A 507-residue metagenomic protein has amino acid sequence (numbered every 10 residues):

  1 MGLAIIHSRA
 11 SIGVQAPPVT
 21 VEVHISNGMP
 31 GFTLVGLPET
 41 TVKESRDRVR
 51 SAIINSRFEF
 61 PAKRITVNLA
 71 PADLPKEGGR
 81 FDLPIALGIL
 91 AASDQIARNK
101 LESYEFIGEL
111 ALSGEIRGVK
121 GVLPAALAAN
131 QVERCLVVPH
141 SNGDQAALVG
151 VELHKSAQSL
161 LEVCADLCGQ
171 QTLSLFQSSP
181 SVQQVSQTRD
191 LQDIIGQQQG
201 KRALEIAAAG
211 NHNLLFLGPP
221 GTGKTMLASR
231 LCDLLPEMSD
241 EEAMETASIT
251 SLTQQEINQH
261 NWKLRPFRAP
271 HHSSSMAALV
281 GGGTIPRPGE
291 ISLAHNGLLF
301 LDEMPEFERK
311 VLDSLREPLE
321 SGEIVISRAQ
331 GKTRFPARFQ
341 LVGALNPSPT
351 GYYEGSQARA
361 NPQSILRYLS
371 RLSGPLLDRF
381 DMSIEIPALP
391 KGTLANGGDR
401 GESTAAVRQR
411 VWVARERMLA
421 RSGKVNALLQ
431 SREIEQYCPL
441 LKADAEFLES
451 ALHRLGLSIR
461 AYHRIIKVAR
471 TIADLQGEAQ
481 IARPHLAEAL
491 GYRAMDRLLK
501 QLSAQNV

Functional and structural regions predicted by a protein language model:
M1-L215, P219-M226, W262, S327 (+2 more regions): Peripheral, non-AAA+ core regions of ATP-driven protein-machinery
V35, T41-R46, P61, N68-G78 (+2 more regions): Basic, amphipathic alpha-helical bundle interface domains used for macromolecular binding and assembly
S113, L301-E308, G351: Catalytic P-loop NTPase motifs of RecA-like helicase/translocase cores
E205, H260-N261, P266, S274-L299 (+1 more regions): Conserved alpha-helical scaffold flanking the Walker A/P-loop in AAA+ ATPase domains
L215-Q259, S321: Walker A/P-loop
G218, G281, E303: The Walker A (P-loop) glycine that initiates the GxxxxGKT/S ATP-binding motif of P-loop NTPases
E242-S275, G282-G283, L429-E433, P439 (+2 more regions): Conserved inter-motif catalytic segment of the P-loop NTP-binding fold
N296, D302-M304, S314: Walker B catalytic acidic pair
